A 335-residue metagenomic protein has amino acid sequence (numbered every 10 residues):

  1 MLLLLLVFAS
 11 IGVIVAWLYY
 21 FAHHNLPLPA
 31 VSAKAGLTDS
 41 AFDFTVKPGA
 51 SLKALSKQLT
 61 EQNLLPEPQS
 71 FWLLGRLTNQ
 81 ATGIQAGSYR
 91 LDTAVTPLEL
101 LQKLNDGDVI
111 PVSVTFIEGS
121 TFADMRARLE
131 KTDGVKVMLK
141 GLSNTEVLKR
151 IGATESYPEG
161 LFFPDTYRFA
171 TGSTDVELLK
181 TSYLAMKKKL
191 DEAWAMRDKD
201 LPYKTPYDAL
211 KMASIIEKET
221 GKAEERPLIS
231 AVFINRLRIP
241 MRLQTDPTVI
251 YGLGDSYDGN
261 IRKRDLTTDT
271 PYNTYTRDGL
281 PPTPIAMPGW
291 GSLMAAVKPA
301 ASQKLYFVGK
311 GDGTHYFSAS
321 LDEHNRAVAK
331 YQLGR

Functional and structural regions predicted by a protein language model:
L2-W17: Hydrophobic membrane-insertion alpha-helices, especially the h-region of bacterial N-terminal signal peptides
G12, A41-F42, A81-G83, S120-D124 (+2 more regions): Short low-complexity stretches enriched in small and charged residues
Y19-L190: Signal peptide-directed extracytoplasmic domains
S51, A127, K131-K136, L148-R335: Bacterial extracytoplasmic/cell-wall-associated proteins, especially those involved in peptidoglycan
